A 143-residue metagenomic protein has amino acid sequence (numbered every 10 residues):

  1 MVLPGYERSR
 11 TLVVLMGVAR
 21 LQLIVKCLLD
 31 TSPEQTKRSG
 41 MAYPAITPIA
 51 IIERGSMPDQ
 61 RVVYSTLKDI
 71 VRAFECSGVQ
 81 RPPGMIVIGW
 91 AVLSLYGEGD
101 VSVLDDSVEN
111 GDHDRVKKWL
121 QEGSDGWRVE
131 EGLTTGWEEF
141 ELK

Functional and structural regions predicted by a protein language model:
M1-K143: A contiguous loop/helix-start segment that scaffolds small-molecule binding in enzyme catalytic cores
